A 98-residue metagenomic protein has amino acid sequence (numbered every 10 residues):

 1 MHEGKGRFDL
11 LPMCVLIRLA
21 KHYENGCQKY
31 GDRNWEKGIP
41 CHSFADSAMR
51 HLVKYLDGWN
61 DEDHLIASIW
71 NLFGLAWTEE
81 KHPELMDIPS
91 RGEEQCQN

Functional and structural regions predicted by a protein language model:
M1-N98: Intrinsically disordered, low-complexity regulatory regions that flank transcription factor DNA-binding cores
